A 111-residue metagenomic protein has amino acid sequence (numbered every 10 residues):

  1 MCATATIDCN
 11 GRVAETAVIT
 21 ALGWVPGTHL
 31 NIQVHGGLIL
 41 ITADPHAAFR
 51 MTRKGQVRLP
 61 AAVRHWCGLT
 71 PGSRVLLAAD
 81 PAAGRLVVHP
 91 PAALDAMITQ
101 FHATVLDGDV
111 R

Functional and structural regions predicted by a protein language model:
C2-A43: Acidic (E/D-rich), amphipathic helical modules within compact regulatory domains
I7, V34, M51-T52, A79: Generic beta-strand structural signal
D8-W24, M51-G68: Short beta-strand-centered segments at strand-helix junctions
V13, I39-I41, V57-L59, L86-V88: Generic recognition of long tandem-repeat/solenoid scaffolds
W24-L40, G68-L86: A short beta-strand-loop micro-motif that forms or neighbors metal/cofactor- and ligand-binding patches at active-site
L40-F49, H89-A93: Short domain-boundary/entry signatures in modular proteins, especially in secreted/extracellular architectures
H46-R53, V57-R58, D95-V105: Short, positively charged interaction helices/loops
A82-R111: Structured core of small recognition/catalytic domains
